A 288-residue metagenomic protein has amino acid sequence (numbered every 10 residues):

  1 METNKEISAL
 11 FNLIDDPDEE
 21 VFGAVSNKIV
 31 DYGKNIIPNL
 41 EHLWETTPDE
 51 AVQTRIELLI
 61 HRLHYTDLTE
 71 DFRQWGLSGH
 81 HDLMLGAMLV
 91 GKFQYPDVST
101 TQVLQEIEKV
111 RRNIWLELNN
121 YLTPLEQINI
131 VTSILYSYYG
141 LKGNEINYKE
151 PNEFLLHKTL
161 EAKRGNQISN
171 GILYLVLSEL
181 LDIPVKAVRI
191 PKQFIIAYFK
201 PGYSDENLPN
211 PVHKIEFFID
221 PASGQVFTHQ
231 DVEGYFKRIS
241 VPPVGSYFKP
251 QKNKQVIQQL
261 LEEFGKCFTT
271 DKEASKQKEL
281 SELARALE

Functional and structural regions predicted by a protein language model:
M1-E288: A structural boundary/capping signal
